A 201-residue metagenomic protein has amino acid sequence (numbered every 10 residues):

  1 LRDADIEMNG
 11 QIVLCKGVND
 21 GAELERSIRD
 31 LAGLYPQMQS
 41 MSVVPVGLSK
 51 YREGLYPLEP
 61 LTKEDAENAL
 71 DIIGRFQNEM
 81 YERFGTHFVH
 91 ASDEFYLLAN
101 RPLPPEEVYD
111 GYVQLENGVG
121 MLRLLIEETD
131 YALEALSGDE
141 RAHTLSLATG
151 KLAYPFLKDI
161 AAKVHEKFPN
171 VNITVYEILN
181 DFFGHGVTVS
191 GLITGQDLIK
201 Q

Functional and structural regions predicted by a protein language model:
R2-G54, E64-E94: Conserved C-terminal portion of the radical SAM core fold that forms the substrate/S-adenosylmethionine-binding
N19-L24, Y51-Y56, D65, N100-P102 (+2 more regions): A short acidic (Asp/Glu
A99-Q201: Radical SAM enzyme core and accessory elements
